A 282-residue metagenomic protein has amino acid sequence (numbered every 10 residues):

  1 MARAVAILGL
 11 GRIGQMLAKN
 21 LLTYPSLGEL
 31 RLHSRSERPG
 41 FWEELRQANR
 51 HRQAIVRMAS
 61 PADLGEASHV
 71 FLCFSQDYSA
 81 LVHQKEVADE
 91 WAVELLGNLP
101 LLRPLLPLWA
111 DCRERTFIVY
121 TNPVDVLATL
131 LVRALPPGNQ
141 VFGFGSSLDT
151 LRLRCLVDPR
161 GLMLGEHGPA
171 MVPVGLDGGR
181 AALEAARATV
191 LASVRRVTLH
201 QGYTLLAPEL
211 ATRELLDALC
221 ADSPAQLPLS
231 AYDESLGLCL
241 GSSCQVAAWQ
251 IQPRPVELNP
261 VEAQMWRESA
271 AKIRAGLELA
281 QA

Functional and structural regions predicted by a protein language model:
M1-R50, A54-R57, G65: NAD(P)+-binding Rossmann beta1-loop-alpha1 motif at the extreme N-terminus of oxidoreductases
L8, R12, M16, E37-G40 (+5 more regions): Conserved active-site and cofactor/substrate-binding residues in soluble primary-metabolism enzymes
L27-G28, W109-T116, P137-N139: A short helix->loop->beta-strand "cap" motif at the edges of active sites that frequently abuts
R57-R115: Rossmann-like NAD(P)-binding element
T116-A181: Rossmann-fold dinucleotide-binding core
D158-A282: Long, compositionally biased stretches enriched for glycine and/or charged residues
